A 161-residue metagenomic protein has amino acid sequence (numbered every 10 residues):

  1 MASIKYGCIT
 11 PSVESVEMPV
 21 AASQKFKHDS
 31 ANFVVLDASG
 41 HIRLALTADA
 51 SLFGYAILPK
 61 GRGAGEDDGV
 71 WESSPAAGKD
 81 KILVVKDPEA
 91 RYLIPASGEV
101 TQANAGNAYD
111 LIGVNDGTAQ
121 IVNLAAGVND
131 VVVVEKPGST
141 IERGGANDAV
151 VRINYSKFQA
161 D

Functional and structural regions predicted by a protein language model:
M1-D161: Surface-exposed, low-hydrophobicity beta-strand/loop segments enriched in small/polar/acidic residues
